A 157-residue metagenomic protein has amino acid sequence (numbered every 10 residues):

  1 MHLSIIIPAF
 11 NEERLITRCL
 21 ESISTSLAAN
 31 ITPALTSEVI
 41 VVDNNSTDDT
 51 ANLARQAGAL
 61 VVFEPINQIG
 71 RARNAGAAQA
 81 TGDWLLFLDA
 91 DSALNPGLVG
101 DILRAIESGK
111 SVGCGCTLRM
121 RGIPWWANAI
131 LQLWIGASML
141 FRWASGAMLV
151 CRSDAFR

Functional and structural regions predicted by a protein language model:
H2-S4, E38: Cell-envelope/extracellular polymer assembly enzymes that use nucleotide-activated donors
E12-I31: Short, well-formed alpha-helical segments that are part of the catalytic scaffolds of diverse glycosyltransferases
R14-R18, D48-A57: Acidic helix N-cap motif at the loop->helix transition within catalytic regions of sugar-transfer enzymes
S22, D43-A51, S92: A conserved acidic beta->alpha catalytic loop
D49, L88-R104: Acidic donor-binding/catalytic loop of UDP-sugar-dependent glycosyltransferases, especially processive GT2
E64-A80: Glycine-rich, basic loop-to-helix element that forms the pyrophosphate-binding segment of sugar-nucleotide handling
L85: Short aromatic/hydrophobic "clamp" motif used to bind/position activated sugar donors
G97-W125: Conserved donor NDP-sugar-binding/catalytic core segment of glycosyltransferases
